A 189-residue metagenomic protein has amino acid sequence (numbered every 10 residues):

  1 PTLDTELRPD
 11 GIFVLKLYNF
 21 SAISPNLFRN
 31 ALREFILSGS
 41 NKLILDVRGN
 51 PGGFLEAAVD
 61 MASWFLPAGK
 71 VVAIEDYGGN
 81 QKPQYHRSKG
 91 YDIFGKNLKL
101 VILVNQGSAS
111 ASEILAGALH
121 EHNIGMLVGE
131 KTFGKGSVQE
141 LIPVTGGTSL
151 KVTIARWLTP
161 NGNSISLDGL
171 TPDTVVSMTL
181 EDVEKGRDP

Functional and structural regions predicted by a protein language model:
P1-T145: Cleft-lining beta-strand/loop regions that shape enzyme active-site pockets
G146-A155: Short acidic, Pro/Gly- and aromatic-enriched capping/linker segments at domain boundaries
N161-P189: Conserved functional hotspot residues or short segments at active or partner-binding sites across diverse domains
